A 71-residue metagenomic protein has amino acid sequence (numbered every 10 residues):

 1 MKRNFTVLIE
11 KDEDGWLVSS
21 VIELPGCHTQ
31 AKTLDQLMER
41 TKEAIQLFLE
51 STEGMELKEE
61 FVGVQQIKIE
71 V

Functional and structural regions predicted by a protein language model:
M1-T6, E39-V71: Short, charged, surface-exposed hinge/linker loops at domain edges that act as mobile lids or interdomain connectors
E10-D14: Short beta-strand micro-motifs enriched in acidic
W16-A44, E50-S51: Amphipathic, hydrophobic secondary-structure cores in small proteins
